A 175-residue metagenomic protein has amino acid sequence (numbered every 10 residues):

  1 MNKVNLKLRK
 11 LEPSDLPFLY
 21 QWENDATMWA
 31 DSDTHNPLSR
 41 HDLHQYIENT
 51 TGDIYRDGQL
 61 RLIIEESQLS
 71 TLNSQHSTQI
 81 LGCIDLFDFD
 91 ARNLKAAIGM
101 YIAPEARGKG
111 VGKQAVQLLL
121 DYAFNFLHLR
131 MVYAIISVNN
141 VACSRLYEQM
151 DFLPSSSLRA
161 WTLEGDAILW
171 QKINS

Functional and structural regions predicted by a protein language model:
M1-K7, L11-L16, T78-S175: Acyl-donor (CoA/ACP) binding surface of acyl/acetyltransferases
M1-Q45: A short, well-structured alpha-helix characteristic of acyl/acetyltransferase catalytic modules
L16, T27-M28, G52-Y55, H128: Generic structural signal for secondary-structure transition and capping sites
T27, N36, T50-T51, D151: Residue-level detector of secondary-structure transition/capping positions
S32, E66, I136: Short glycine-centered, acidic/aromatic-flanked micro-motifs in structured strand/loop junctions that mark active-site
D33, D57-R61, R130: Short, polar/charged, Gly/Pro-enriched helix-capping and turn/loop motifs at alpha-helix termini and inter-helix linkers
L38-E105, I173-N174: Acetyl-CoA-dependent GNAT
